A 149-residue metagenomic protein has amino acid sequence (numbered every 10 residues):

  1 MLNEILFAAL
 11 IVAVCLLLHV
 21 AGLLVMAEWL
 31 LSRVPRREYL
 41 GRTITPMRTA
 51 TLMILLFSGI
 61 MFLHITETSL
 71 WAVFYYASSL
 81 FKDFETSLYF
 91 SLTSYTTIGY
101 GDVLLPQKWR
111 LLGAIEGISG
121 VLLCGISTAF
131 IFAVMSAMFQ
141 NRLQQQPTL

Functional and structural regions predicted by a protein language model:
M1-I11: Feature marks short, highly hydrophobic, charge-poor N-terminal signal-anchor/signal peptide-like helices that anchor
M1-L2, R42-A50, D102-P106: Helix-boundary and loop/linker segments of multi-pass membrane transporters
A9-H19, T86-Y95, Y100-L143: Pore domain of cation channels
A21-R36: Membrane-water interface of transmembrane alpha-helices
R33-T45, S91-Y95, Q145-L149: Juxtamembrane inter-helical linkers in multi-pass membrane proteins
T45-H64: Interfacial helix-start motif at the membrane-water boundary
F62-F90: Outer-pore turret/helix-boundary of cation channels
